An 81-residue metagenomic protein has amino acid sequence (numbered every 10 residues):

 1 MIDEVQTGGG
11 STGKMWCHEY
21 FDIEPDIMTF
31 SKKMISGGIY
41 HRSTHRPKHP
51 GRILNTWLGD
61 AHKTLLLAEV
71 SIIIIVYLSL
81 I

Functional and structural regions predicted by a protein language model:
M1-I81: Conserved N-terminal phosphate-binding loop of PLP-dependent enzymes in the Aspartate aminotransferase
